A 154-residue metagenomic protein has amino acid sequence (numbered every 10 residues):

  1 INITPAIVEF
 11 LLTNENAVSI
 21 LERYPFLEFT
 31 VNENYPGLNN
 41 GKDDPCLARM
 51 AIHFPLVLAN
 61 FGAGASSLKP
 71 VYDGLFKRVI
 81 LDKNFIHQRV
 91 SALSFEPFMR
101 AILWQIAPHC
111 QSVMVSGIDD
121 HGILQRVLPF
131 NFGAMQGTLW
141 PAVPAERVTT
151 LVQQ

Functional and structural regions predicted by a protein language model:
I1-Y24: Bacterial c-di-GMP phosphodiesterase EAL domain
P5-I7, F26, T30-G37, P55 (+1 more regions): EAL-family c-di-GMP phosphodiesterase catalytic domain
L12-N16, L27-E28, E33-Y35, C46 (+1 more regions): Metal-dependent enolase-superfamily TIM-barrel catalytic cores that perform enediolate-based chemistry
T13-A17, K42-P45, L93-R100: Charged helix-capping and loop-helix junction motifs
A17-I20, C46-L47, L68-P70: Short, flexible, glycine/charge-rich loop motifs used to bind or transfer phosphoryl groups or to couple energy/partner
I20-R23, M50, G74: Short, conserved loop/helix-junction motifs that constitute active-site signature segments in enzyme catalytic cores
